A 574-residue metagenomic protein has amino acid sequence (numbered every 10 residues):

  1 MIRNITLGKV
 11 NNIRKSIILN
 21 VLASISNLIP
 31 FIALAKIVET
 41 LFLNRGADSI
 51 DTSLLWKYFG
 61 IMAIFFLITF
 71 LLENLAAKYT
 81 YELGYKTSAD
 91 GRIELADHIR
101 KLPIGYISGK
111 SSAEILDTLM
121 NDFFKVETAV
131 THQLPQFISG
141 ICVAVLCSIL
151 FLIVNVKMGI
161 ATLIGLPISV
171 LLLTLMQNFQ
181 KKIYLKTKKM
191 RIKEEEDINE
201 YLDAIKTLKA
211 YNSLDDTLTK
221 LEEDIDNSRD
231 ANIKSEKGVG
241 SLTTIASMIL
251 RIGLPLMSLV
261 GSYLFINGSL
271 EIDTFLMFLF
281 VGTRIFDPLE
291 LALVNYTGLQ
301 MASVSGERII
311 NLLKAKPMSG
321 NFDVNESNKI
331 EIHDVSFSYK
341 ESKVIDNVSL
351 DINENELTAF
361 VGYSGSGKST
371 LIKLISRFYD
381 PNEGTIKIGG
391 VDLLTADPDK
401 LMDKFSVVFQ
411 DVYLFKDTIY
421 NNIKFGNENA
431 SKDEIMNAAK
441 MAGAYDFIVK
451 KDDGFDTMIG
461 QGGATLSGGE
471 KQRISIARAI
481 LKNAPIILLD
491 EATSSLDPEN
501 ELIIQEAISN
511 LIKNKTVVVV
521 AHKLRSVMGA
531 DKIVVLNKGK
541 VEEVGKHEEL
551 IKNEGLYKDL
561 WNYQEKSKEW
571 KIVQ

Functional and structural regions predicted by a protein language model:
I5-N11, I104-G105, N121-V130, L134 (+5 more regions): An intracellular "coupling" helix at the cytosolic face of ABC transporter transmembrane type-1 domains
N12-A23, M62, P135-K186, M257-L270 (+1 more regions): Transmembrane helices of ABC transporter permease
R14-L72, I153-K157, S269-I272: Transmembrane helix-loop-helix hairpins at lipid-water interfaces of multipass membrane proteins, especially the type-1
P30-L34, A76, T80, L95 (+6 more regions): Hydrophobic/aromatic residues in alpha-helical transmembrane segments
Y58-E73, L166-V170, V239-G253, I272-V294: Hydrophobic alpha-helical segments in the permease module
Y85, I93-D117, N121-F123, D197-K220 (+5 more regions): Short intracellular "coupling" helices and adjacent cytoplasmic loop segments at the cytosolic face of multi-pass
S213, K237, I285-L312: Cytosolic ends of transmembrane helices, especially the final helix of ABC transmembrane type-1 domains
E326-Q574: ABC-type nucleotide-binding domain
